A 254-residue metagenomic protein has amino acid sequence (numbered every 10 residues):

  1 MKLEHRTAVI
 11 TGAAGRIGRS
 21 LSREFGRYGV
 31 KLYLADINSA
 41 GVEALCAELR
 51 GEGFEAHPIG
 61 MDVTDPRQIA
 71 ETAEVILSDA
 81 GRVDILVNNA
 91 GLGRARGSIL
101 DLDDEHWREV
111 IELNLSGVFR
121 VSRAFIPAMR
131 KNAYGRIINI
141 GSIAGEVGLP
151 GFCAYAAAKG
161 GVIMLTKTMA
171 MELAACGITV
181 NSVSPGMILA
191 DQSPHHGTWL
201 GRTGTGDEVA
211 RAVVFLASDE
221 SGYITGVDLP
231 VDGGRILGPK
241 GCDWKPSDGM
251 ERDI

Functional and structural regions predicted by a protein language model:
K2-Y33: Canonical Rossmann dinucleotide-binding motif of NAD(H)/NADP(H)-dependent dehydrogenases/reductases, specifically
G93-R96, T225-I254: Short C-terminal tail/terminal secondary-structure segment of NAD(P)H-dependent dehydrogenase/reductase domains
G97-I99, H106-I111, P194: Substrate-binding pocket helix/loop in short-chain dehydrogenase/reductase
S122, A158, T166: Active-site helix of classical SDR
P127, M171-E172, G222: Alpha-helical segment proximal to the catalytic Tyr-Lys
S142: Residue(s) in the substrate-gating loop at a strand-loop-helix junction that position the organic substrate next
A175, S182, H195-I224, L229-G233 (+1 more regions): C-terminal helical subdomain
